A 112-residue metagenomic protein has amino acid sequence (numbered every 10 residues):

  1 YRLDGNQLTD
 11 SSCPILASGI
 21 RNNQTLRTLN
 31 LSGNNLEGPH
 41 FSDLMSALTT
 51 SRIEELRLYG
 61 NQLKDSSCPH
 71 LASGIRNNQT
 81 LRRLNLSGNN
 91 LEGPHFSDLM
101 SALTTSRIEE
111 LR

Functional and structural regions predicted by a protein language model:
Y1-L3, L29-L31, E54-L58, L84-L86 (+1 more regions): Conserved hydrophobic beta-strand positions in leucine-rich repeat
N6, N34-N35, N61, N89-N90: Conserved "Asn-ladder"/turn position within leucine-rich repeats
L16-G19, D43-A47, L71-G74, D98-A102: C-terminal per-repeat helix/turn "cap" of leucine-rich repeat
R21-R27, L48-E55, I75-R82, L103-E110: Leucine-rich repeat
